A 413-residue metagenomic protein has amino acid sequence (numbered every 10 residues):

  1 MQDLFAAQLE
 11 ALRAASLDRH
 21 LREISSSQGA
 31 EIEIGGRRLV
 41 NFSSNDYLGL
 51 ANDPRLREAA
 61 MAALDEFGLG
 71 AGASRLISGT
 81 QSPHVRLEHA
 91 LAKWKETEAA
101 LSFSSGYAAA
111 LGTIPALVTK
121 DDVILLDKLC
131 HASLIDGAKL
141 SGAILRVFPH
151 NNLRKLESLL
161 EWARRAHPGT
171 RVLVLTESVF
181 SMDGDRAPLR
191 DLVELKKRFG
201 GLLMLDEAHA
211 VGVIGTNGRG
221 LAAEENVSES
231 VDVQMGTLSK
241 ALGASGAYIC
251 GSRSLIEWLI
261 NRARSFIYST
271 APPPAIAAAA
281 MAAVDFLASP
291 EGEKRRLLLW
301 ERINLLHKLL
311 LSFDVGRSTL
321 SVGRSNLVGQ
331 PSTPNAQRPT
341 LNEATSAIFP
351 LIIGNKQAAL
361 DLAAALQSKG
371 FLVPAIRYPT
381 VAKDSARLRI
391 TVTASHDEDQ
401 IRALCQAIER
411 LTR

Functional and structural regions predicted by a protein language model:
Q2-L69, G201: N-terminal "arm"/small-domain region of PLP-dependent enzymes with the aminotransferase-like
P54, E58-A62, E66, K93 (+2 more regions): PLP-dependent enzyme catalytic core of the Aspartate aminotransferase-like
E58, A62-G106: Conserved N-terminal alpha-helix of the aminotransferase class I/II PLP-enzyme fold
T113-A132, R302: Conserved PLP-anchoring active-site segment centered on the Schiff-base-forming lysine
R146, H150-L205: Active-site phosphate-binding strand-loop segment of PLP-dependent enzymes
G200-G201, G220-L238, E257-N261: Conserved active-site segment immediately N-terminal to the catalytic lysine that forms the internal aldimine
M235-T237, A241-L309, L341-N342: PLP-dependent aminotransferase class I/II
R295-H307, L311-F313, L341-G370, T380 (+2 more regions): Conserved PLP-binding catalytic core of the aspartate aminotransferase-like
